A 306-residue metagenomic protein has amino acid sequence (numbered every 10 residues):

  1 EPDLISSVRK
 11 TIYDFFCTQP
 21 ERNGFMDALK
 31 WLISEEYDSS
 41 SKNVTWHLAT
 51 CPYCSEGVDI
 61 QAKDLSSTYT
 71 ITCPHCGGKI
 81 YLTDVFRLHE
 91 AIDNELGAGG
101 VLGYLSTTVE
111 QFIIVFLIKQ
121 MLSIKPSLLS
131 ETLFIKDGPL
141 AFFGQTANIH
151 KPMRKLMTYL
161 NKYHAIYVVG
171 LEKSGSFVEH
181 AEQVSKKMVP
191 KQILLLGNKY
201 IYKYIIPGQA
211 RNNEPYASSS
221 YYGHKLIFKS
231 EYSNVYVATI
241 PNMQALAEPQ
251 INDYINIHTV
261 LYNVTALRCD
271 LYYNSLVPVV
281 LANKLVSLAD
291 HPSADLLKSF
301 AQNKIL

Functional and structural regions predicted by a protein language model:
P2-L306: Long, contiguous domain-sized segments
